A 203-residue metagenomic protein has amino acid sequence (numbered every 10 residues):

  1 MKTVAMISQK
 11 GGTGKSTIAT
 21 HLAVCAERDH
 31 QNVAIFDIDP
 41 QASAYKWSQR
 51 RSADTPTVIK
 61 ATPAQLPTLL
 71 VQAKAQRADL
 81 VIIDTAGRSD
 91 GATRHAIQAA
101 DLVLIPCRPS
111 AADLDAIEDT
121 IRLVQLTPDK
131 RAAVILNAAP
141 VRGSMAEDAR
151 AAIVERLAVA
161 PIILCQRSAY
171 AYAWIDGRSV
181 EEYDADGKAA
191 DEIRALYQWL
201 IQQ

Functional and structural regions predicted by a protein language model:
T3-Q9, T13, V24-H95, L126 (+1 more regions): P-loop/Walker-type NTP enzyme "switch/lid" segment
T17-I18: Hydrophobic positions on the alpha1 helix immediately C-terminal to the Walker A/P-loop
I35, I83, I105, A133-L136: Structural beta-sheet core signal
D90-S110: Inter-motif core of Ras-like GTPase G domains
L114-K130, V134-N137: Conserved C-terminal guanine-recognition region of P-loop GTPase G domains, centered on the G4
P140, R150-S179: Beta-strand-loop-alpha "switch" segments that mediate conformational coupling across diverse proteins
A171-Y197: Inter-lobe coupling/hinge region of RecA-like P-loop helicase motors
